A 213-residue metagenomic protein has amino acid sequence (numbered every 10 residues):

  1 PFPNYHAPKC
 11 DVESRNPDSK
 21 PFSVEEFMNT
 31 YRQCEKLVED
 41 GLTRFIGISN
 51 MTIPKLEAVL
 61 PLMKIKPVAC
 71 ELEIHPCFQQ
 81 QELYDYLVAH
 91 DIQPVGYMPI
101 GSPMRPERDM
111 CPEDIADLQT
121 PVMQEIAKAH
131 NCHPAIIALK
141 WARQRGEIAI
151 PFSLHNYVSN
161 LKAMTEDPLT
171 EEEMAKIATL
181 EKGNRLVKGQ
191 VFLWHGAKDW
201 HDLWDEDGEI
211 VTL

Functional and structural regions predicted by a protein language model:
F2-L213: Beta/alpha (TIM)-barrel catalytic core signal, keyed to glycine-rich beta->alpha loops juxtaposed to Asp/Glu that bind
